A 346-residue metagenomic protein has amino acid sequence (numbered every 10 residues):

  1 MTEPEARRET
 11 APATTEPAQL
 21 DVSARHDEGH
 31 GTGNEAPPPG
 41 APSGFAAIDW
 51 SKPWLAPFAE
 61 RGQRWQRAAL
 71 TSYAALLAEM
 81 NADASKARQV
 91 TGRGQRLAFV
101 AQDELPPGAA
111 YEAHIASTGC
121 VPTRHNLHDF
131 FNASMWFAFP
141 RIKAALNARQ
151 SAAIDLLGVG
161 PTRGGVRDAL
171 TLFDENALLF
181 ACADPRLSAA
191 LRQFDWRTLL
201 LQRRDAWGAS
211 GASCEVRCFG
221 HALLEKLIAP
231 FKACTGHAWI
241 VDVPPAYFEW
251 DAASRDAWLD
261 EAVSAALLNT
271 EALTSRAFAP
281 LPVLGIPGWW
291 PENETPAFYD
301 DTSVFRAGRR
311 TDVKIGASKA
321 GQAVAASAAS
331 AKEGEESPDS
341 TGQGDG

Functional and structural regions predicted by a protein language model:
M1-T2, E79-A87, C120, R124: Short linear motifs embedded in intrinsically disordered, proline/glycine-rich low-complexity segments
T2-S43, S85-R88, A317-D345: Intrinsically disordered, low-complexity terminal tails and inter-domain linkers enriched for S/T/G/P/D/E
G31-R96: N-terminal ordered "arm"
P53-R64, D129-R141, T171-E175: Short, hydrophobic/amphipathic alpha-helical patches that form generic packing surfaces within helical domains
R88-F139: Long, hydrophobic/aromatic-enriched structural stretches that serve as scaffold segments
I115-C120, A144-R149, A153, V159: Internal, charge-rich low-complexity segments
T123-R124, W136-S151, C182: Short, solvent-exposed secondary-structure capping/transition elements
A152-G316: A contiguous, surface-oriented mixed alpha/beta subdomain in the mid-to-C-terminal portion of proteins that forms
